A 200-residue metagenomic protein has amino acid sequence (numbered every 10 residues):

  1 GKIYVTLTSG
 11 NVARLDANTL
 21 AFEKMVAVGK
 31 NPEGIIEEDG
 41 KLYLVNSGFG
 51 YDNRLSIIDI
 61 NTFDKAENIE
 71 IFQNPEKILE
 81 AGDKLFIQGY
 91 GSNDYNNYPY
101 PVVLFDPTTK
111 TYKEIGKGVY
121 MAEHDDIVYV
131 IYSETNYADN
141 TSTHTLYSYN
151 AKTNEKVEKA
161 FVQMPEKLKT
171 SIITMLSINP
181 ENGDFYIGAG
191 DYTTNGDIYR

Functional and structural regions predicted by a protein language model:
G1-R200: Predominantly soluble domains enriched in secretory-pathway, periplasmic, or organellar proteins
